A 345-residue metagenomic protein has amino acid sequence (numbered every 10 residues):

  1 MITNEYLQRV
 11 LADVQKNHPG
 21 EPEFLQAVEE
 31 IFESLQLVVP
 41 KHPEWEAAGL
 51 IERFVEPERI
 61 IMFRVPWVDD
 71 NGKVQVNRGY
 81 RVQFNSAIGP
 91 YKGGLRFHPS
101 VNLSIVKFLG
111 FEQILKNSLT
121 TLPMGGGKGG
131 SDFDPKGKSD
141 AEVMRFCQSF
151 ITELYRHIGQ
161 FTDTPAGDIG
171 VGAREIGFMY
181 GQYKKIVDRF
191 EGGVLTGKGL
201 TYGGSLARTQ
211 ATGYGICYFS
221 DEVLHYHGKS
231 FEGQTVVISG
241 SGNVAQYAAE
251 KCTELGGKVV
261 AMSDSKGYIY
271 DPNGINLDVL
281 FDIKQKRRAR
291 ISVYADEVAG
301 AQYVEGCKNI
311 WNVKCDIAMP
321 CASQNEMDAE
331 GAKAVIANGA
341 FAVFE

Functional and structural regions predicted by a protein language model:
M1-L206: N-terminal ligand-binding/catalytic initiation module
V55-P57, D70-V74, G89, P123-G125 (+5 more regions): Solvent-exposed alpha-helices and their adjacent loops that cap or buttress functional pockets in soluble metabolic
R59-V65, R78, Q234, L255-K258 (+2 more regions): Structural beta-strand/beta-sheet cores of well-ordered domains, especially the beta-sheet scaffolds that support
N77, S239, Y247, S263-S265 (+2 more regions): Generic beta-strand/beta-sheet core signal
K136, G167-D168, Q182-Y183, K198 (+5 more regions): Fold-independent oxyanion-binding glycine-rich loops and adjacent beta-strand/coil segments at enzyme active sites
K136, R174-I176, N243-C252, A332-K333: Short glycine/threonine-rich loop-to-helix capping motif typified by GTGT followed within a few residues by an Asp-Pro
G199, G204-N312: Glycine-rich phosphate/diphosphate-binding loop of Rossmann-like nucleotide-binding domains
D316-E345: ADP-ribose/adenylate-binding Rossmann-like module
